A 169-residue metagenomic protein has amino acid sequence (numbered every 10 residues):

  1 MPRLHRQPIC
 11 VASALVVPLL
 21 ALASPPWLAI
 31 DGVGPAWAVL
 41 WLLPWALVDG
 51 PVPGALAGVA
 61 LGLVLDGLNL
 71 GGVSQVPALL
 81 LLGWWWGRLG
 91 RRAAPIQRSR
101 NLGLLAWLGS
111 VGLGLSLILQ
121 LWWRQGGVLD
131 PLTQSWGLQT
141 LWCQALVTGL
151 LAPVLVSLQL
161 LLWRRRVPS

Functional and structural regions predicted by a protein language model:
M1-S169: Terminal, non-globular segments
